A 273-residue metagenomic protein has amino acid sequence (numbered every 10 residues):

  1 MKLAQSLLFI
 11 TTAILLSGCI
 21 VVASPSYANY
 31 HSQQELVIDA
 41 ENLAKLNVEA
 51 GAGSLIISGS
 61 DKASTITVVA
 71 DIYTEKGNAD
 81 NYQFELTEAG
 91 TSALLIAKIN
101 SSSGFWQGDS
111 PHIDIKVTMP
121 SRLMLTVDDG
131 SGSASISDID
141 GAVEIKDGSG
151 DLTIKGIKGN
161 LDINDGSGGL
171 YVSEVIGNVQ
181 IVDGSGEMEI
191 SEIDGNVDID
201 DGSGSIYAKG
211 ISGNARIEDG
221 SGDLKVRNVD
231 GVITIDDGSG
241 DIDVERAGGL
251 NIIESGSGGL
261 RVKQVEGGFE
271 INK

Functional and structural regions predicted by a protein language model:
M1-L8: Bacterial N-terminal signal peptides that target proteins for export
K2, C19-D129, S135-K146, T153-N164 (+8 more regions): Acidic (Asp/Glu) and glycine-rich low-complexity loops/linkers that are typically intrinsically disordered
L8-G18: Bacterial N-terminal signal peptides
S205, S221-K225, D241: Thr-biased low-complexity repeat/linker tracts and other Thr-enriched repetitive architectures
